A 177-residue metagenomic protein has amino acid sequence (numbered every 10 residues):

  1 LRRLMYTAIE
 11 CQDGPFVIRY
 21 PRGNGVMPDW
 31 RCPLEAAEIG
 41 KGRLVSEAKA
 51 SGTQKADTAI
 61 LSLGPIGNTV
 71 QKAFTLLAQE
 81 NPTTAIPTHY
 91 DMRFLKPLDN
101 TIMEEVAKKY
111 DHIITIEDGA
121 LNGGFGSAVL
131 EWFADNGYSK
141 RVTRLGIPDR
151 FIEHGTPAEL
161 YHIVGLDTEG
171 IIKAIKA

Functional and structural regions predicted by a protein language model:
R3-L4, E10-A177: Thiamine diphosphate
